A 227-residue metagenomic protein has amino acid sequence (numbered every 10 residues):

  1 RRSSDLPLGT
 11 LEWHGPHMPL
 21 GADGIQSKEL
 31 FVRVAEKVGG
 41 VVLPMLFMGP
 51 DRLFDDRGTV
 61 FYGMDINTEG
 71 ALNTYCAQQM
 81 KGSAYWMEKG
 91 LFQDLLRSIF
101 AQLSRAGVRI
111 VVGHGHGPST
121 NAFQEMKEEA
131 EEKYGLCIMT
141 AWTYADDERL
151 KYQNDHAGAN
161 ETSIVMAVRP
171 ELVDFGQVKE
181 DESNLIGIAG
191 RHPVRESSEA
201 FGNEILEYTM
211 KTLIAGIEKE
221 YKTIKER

Functional and structural regions predicted by a protein language model:
R1-R227: Extended, histidine- and acidic-residue-enriched regions that form the cofactor-binding/catalytic faces
